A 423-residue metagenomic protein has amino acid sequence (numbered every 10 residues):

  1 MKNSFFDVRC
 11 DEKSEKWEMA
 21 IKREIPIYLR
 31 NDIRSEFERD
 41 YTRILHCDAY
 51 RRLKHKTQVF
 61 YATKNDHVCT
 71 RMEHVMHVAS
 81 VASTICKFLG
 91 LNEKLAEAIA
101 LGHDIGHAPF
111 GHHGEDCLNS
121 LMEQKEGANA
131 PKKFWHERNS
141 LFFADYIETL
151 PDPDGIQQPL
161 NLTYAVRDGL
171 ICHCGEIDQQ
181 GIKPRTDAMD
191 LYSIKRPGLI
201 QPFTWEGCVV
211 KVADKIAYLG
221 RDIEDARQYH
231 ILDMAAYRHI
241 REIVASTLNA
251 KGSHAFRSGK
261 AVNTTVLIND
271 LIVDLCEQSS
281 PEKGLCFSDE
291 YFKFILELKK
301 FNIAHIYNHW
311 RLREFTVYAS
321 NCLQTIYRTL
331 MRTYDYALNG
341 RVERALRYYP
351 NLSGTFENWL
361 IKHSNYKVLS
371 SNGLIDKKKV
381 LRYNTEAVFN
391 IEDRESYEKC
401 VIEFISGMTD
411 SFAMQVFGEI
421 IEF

Functional and structural regions predicted by a protein language model:
M1-M72, H77-I85, K133-N139, F143-F423: Histidine-centered, transition-metal-coordinating active-site segments
M72-H77, N92, A98, G114-L118: Active/ligand-binding-proximal structured segments within catalytic/core domains that scaffold catalytic residues
S83-L95: Short pre-active-site segment immediately N-terminal to the catalytic Zn-binding motif
L91, F110, F294-I295: Helix-boundary capping/turn motifs
A96-L101, K211: Short alpha-helical catalytic segment bearing the HExxH-like zincin motif of zinc-dependent metalloproteases
A98, A108-K133, Q228-A235: Post-HEXXH active-site segment of zinc metalloproteases
L101, G114-E115, G175, K215: An acidic- and aromatic-residue-enriched active-site/binding cleft used to recognize and process polar
G102-F110, A217: Short active-site segment of divalent metal-dependent hydrolases/proteases that encodes the spacing between
